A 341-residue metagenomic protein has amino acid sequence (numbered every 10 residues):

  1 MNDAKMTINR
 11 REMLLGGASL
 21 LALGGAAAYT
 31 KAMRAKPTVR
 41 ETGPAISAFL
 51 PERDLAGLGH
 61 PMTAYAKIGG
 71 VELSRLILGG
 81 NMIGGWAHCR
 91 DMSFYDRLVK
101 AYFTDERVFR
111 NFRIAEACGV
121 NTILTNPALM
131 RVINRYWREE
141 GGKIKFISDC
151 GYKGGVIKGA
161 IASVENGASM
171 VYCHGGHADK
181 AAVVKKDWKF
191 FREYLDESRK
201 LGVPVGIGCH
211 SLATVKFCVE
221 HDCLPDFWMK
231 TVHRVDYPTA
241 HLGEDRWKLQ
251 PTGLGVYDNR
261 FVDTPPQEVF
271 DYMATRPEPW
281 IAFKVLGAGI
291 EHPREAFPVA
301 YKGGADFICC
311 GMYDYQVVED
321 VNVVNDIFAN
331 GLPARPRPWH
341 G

Functional and structural regions predicted by a protein language model:
N2-L21: N-terminal secretory signal peptides and thylakoid transit peptides that target proteins across membranes
A28-S74: C-terminal segment of N-terminal export signals and the immediately downstream linker at the start of the mature
L78, V205, W280: Conserved, mostly hydrophobic/aromatic
L129-Y136, V156, D179-E193, Q267 (+1 more regions): Active-site-adjacent beta->alpha loops and helix N-cap segments on the catalytic face of soluble alpha/beta enzymes
I133-G141, A160-G167, D222, A274 (+1 more regions): Acidic (Asp/Glu)-rich catalytic clusters
H177, V232-R234, G303-V317: Glycine-rich phosphate-binding active-site loops on the catalytic face of alpha/beta enzymes
G208-F297: Catalytic alpha/beta core domains of metabolic enzymes, predominantly
V317-R337: C-terminal helical cap(s) of enzyme catalytic domains, especially alpha/beta-barrels
